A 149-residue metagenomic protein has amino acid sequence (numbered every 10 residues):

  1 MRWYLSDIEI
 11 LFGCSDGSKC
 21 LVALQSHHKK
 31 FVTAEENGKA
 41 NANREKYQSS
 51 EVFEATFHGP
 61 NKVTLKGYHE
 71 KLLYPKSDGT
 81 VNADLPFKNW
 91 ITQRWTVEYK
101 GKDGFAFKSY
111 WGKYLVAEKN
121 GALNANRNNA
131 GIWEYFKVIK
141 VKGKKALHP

Functional and structural regions predicted by a protein language model:
R2-P149: Lectin-like carbohydrate-binding module/patch detector with strong preference for beta-trefoil
